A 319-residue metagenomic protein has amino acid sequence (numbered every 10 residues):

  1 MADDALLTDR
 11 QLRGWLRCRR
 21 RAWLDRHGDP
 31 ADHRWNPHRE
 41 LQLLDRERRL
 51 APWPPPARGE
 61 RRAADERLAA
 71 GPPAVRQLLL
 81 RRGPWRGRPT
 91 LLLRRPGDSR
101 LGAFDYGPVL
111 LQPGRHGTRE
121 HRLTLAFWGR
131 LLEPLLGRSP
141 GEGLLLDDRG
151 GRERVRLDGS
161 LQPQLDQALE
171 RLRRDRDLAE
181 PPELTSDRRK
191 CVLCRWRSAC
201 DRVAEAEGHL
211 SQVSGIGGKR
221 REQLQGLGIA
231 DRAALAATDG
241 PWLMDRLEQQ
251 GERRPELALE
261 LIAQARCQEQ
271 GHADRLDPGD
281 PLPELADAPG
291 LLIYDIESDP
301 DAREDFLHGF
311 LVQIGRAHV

Functional and structural regions predicted by a protein language model:
M1-L101: Metal-dependent nuclease catalytic cores that hydrolyze phosphodiester bonds in DNA/RNA, characterized by
Q77-L79, R88-R94, G102-G117, T124 (+3 more regions): Active-site ExK catalytic segment of metal-dependent nucleases
G107, S139-E153, E207-G208, G218-K219 (+1 more regions): Short, conserved phosphate-binding/catalytic loop or strand-edge motifs used in phosphoryl-/nucleotidyl-transfer
Q112-E120, R130-E205: Metal-dependent nuclease catalytic regions and adjoining charged, substrate-binding loops involved in nucleic-acid end
C200-S214, G218-V312, R316: C-terminal extensions
